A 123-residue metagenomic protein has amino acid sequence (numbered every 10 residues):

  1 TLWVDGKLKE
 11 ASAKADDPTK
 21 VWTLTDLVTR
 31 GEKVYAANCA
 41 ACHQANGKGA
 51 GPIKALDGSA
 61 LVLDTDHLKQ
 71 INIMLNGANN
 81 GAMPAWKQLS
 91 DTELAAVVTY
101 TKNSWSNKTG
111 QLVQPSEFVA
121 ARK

Functional and structural regions predicted by a protein language model:
T1-T29, K33, A37, P84-K123: Flexible coil segments in periplasmic/lumen-exposed cytochrome c-class electron-transfer proteins
A37-N38, S59: Structural detector for helix-capping/boundary residues
A41: Short, cysteine/histidine-rich loop/knuckle motifs that typically chelate Zn2+
Q44-S90: Gly/Gly-Pro-rich "capping" loops immediately C-terminal to redox-active cysteine motifs in periplasmic/lumenal
